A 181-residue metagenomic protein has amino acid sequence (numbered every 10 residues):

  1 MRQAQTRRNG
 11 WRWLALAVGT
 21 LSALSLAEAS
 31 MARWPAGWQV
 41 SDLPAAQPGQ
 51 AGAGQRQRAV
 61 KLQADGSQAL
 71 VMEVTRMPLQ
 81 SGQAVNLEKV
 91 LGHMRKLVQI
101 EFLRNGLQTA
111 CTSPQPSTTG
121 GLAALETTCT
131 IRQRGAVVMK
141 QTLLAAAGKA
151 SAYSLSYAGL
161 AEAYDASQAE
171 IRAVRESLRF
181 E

Functional and structural regions predicted by a protein language model:
R2-A17: Bacterial N-terminal signal peptides that target proteins for export
V18-A27: Hydrophobic h-region of N-terminal signal peptides that target proteins for export in Gram-negative bacteria
S30-A32, L70, M139-Q141, Y153: Short beta-strand segments
S30-Q47: Short N-terminal segments immediately surrounding and downstream of signal-peptide cleavage
P35-V40, S151-E181: Surface-exposed amphipathic alpha-helical segments
A45-K140: Conserved polar/disulfide-associated segments of primarily extracytoplasmic proteins
G82-V90, A147, A163-E170: Extracytoplasmic/periplasmic, Sec-exported soluble proteins
M139-A152, A158: A short, surface-exposed beta-strand/turn
